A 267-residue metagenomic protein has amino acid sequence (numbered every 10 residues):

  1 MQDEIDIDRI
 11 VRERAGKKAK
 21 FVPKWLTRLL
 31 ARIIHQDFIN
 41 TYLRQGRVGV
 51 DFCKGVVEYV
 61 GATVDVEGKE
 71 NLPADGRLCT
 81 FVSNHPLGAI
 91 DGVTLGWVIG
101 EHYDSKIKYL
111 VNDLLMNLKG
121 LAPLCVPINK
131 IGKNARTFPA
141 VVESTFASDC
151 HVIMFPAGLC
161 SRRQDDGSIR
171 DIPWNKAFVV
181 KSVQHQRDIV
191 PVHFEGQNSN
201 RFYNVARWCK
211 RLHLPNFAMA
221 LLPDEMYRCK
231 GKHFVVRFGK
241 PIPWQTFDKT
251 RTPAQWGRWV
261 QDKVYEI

Functional and structural regions predicted by a protein language model:
M1-C79, G92-T94, D104, A122: Membrane-anchoring hydrophobic helices of lipid-metabolizing enzymes
Q2-D3, I7, R136-I267: Non-catalytic C-terminal accessory region of glycerolipid acyltransferases and related lyso-lipid remodeling enzymes
A31-Q36, G76-K133: Catalytic core of membrane glycerolipid acyltransferases/transacylases, capturing the structured, soluble-facing
Y42, V56-A62, I128-N134, G167-S168: Short, flexible loop segments at the rims of nucleotide/cofactor-binding pockets, characterized by
C53-V57, L95-G100, P139-E143, F178-S182: Short amphipathic alpha-helical segments and helix-helix/interface helices
K54-E58, L118-K119, M226-K230: Short, conserved catalytic or adaptor-binding loops enriched in Gly and charged residues
A62-N71, L110-D113, F138-V142: Short, charged beta->alpha transition segments
N71-P73, L114-M116, G132, G196 (+1 more regions): Residue-level detector of flexible, active-site-proximal loop/helix-junction positions within diverse enzyme catalytic
